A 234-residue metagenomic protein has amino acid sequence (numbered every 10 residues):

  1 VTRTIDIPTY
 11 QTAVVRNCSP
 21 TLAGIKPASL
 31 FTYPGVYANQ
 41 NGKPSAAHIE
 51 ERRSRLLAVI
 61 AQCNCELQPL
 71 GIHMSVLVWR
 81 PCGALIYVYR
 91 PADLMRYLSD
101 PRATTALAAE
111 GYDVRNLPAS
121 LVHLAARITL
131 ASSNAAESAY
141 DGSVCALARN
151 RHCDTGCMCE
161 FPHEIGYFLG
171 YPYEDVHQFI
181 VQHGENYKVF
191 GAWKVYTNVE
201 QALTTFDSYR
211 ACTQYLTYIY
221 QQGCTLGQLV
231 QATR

Functional and structural regions predicted by a protein language model:
V1-G42: Short, extreme N-terminal leader segments that mark the start of a protein/domain
C18-A23, M74-W79, A125-R127, H152-G156: Short, flexible, solvent-exposed loop/turn segments with mixed acidic/basic and small polar residues
N39-R53: Short, flexible/disordered intra-domain loops and linkers
E50-A119: A glycine-rich, hydrophobic loop/mini-helix early in the fold
A108-G111, L117-L121, A125-A126, A135 (+4 more regions): Intrinsic low-complexity, intrinsically disordered or marginally ordered coil/linker segments
V122-L169: A mid-sequence, solvent-exposed acidic-amphipathic segment
C159-V189: Hydrophobic/aromatic-rich, well-ordered segments within soluble, folded domains that form packed cores
A192-R234: Long, compositionally biased
